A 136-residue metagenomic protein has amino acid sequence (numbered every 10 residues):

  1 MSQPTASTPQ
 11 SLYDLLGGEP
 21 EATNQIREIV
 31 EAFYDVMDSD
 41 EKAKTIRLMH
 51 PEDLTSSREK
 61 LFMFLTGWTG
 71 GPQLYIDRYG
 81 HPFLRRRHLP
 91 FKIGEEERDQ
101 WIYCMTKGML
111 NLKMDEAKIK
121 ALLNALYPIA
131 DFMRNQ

Functional and structural regions predicted by a protein language model:
M1-Q136: Core of compact, soluble alpha-helical bundle domains
